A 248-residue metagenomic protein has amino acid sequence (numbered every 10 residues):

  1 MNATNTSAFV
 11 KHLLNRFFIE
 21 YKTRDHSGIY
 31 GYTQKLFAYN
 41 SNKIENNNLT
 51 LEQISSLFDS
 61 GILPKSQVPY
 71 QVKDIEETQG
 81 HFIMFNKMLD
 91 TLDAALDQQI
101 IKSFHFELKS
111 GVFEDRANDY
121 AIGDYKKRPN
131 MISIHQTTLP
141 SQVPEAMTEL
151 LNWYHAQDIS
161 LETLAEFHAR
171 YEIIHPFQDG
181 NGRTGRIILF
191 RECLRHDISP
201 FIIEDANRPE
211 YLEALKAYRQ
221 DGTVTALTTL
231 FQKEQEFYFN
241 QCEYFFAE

Functional and structural regions predicted by a protein language model:
M1-D179, R183-E248: FIC/Doc superfamily catalytic core
